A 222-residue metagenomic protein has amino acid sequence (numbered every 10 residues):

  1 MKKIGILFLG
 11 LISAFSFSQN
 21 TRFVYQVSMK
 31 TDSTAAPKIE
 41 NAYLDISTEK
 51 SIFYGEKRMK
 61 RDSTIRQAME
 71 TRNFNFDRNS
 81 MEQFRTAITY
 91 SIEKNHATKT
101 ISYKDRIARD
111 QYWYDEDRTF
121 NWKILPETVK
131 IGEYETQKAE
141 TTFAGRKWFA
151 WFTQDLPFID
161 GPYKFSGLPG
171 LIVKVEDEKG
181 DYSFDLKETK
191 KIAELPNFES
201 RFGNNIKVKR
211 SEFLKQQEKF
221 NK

Functional and structural regions predicted by a protein language model:
M1-F23: Bacterial Sec-dependent N-terminal signal peptides
I4, L125-E127, Y134, I159 (+1 more regions): Surface-exposed loop/turn and secondary-structure junction residues enriched for glycine/proline
L7, I12, K57, P169-I172 (+1 more regions): Compositionally biased, intrinsically disordered low-complexity regions
F17-T128, E135, F149, G180-K222: Extracellular or lumenal secretory-pathway regions
Q19-R22, G132-A139, G167-V173: Short, hydrophobic/aromatic-rich segments at coil-to-beta transitions
K130-G132, A144: Secondary-structure boundary elements
E140-R201: Gly/Pro-enriched, hydrophobic low-complexity segments that function as extracytoplasmic propeptides/linkers
